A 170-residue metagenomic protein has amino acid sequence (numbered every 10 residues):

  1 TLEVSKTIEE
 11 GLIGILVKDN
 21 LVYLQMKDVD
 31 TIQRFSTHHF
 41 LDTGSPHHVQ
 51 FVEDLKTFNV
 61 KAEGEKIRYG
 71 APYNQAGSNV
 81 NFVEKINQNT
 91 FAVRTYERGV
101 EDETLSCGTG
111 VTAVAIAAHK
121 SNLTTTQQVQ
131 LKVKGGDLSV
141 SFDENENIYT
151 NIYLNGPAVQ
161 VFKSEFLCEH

Functional and structural regions predicted by a protein language model:
T1-S106, A113-H170: Active-site proximal loop and beta-alpha junction motif in alpha/beta enzyme cores
